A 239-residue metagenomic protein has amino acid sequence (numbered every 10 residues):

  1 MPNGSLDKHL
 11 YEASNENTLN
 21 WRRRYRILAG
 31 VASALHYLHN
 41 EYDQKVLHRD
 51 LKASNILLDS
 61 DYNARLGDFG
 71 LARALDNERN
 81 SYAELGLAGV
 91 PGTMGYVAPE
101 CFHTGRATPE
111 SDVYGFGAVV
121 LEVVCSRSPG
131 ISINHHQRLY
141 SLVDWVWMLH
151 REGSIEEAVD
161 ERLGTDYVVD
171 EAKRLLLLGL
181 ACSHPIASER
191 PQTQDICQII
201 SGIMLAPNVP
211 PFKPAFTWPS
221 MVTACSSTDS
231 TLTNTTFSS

Functional and structural regions predicted by a protein language model:
M1-Y11, S154: Structural motif in protein kinase domains
A13-A29, D166-Y167: Activation segment of protein kinase catalytic domains, centered on the conserved DFG
S33-V46: Protein kinase catalytic-loop region centered on the HRD/HxD motif
L66, Y114, Y167-S239: Intrinsically disordered, low-complexity cytosolic regulatory tails and linkers adjacent to catalytic/signaling modules
E84-C101: Conserved activation segment of eukaryotic-like protein kinases, specifically the C-terminal portion of the activation
P99-E110: Conserved end of the kinase activation segment
